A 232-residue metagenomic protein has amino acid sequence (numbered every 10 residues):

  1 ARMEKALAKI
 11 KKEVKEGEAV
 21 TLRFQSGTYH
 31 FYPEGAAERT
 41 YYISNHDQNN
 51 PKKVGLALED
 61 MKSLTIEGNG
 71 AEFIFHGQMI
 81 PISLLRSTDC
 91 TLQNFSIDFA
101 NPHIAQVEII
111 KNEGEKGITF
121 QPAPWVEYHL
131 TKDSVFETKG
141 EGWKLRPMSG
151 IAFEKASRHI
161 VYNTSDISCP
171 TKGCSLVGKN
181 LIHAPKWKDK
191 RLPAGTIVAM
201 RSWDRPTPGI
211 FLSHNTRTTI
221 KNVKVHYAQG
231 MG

Functional and structural regions predicted by a protein language model:
A1: N-terminal glycine-/serine-/threonine-rich phosphate-binding loop
E4, A8-E13, H30-T65, I74-Q93 (+3 more regions): Extracellular beta-strand-rich solenoid/capping regions of secreted or surface-exposed proteins that bind or remodel
G17-V20: Loop/turn elements at helix/coil->beta-strand transitions in domains of secreted/extracellular proteins
F24, T65-G68, C90-N94, L192-G195 (+2 more regions): All-beta strand scaffolds that present successive hydrophobic residues in beta-strands
T28, G70-E72, S96, K224: A structural signal for beta-strand register positions
H30-L56, N101-T207: Acidic/polar low-complexity surface segments
